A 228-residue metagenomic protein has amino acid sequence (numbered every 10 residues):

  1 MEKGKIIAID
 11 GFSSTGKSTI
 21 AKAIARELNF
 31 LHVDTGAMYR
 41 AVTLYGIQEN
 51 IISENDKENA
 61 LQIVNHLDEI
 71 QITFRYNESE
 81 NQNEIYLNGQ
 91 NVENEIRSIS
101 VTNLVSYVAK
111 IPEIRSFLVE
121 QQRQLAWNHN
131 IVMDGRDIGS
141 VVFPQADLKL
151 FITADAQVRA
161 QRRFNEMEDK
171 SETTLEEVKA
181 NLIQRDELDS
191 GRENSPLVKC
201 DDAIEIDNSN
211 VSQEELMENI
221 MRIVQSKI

Functional and structural regions predicted by a protein language model:
I6: Walker A (P-loop) ATP-phosphate-binding motif of ABC ATPase nucleotide-binding domains
I9: Hydrophobic anchor at the beta1->P-loop junction of P-loop NTPases
S13: The conserved Walker
K17: Conserved lysine of the Walker
I20: Hydrophobic positions on the alpha1 helix immediately C-terminal to the Walker A/P-loop
E27-I96: N-terminal phosphate/diphosphate-binding loop that engages ATP/GTP or pyrophosphate donors across diverse enzyme folds
H66, N77, Q122-H129, R136 (+3 more regions): Small-molecule kinase domains that catalyze NTP-dependent phosphoryl transfer to phosphate-bearing small molecules
E93-E168: ATP-dependent NMP and nucleoside kinases share a basic, alpha-helical "lid"
